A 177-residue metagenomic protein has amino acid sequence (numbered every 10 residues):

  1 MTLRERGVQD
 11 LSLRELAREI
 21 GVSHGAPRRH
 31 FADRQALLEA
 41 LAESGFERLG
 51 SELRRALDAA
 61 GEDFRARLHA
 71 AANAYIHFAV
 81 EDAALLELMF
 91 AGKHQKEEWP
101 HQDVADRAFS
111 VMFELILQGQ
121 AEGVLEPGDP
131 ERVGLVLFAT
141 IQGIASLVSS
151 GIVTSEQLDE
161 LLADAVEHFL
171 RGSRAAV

Functional and structural regions predicted by a protein language model:
M1-E5, R48-A60, T140-L147: Solvent-exposed, amphipathic alpha-helical segments
T2-A36, A40: Helix-turn-helix
L3, L38-G45, E52, M89: Alpha-helical DNA-contacting segments of helix-turn-helix folds
S12, L86-F90, E97-E98, G128 (+1 more regions): Short, hydrophobic secondary-structure boundary micro-motifs
E47, F78, E87, E97-E122 (+2 more regions): Amphipathic alpha-helical packing segments from all-alpha helical-bundle domains
R54-L85, G134-L137: Hydrophobic alpha-helical connector segments
F78, E114, Q118, F138-S155 (+1 more regions): Amphipathic C-terminal alpha-helical segment
F78-K96, S146-I152: Amphipathic alpha-helical segments used for helix-helix packing
